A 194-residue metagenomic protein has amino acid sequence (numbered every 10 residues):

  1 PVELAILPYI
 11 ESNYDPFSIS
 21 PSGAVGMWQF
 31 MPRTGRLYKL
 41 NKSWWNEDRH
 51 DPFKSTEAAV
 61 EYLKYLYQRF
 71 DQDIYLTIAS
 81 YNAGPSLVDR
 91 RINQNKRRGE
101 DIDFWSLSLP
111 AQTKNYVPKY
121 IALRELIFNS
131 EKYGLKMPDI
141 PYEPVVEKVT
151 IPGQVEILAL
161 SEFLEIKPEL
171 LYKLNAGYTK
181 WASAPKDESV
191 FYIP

Functional and structural regions predicted by a protein language model:
P1-N13, E61-Y67: Export/targeting segments at the very N-terminus of extracytoplasmic proteins
P1-V2, P32, P168: Alpha-helix N-capping/helix-start residues
V2-Y9, V25, D73-A79: Alpha-helical scaffolds flanking conserved acidic
Y9-N13, I19, N82-S86: An acidic- and aromatic-residue-enriched active-site/binding cleft used to recognize and process polar
I10-N13, R33-G35, E125: Solvent-exposed coil/turn segments that connect beta secondary-structure elements in extracytoplasmic/periplasmic
S18-K39: Short, surface-exposed glycine/acidic/tryptophan-bearing loops
L37, K42-F70, Y75-A79, A83-P194: Extracytoplasmic and endomembrane cell-envelope/extracellular-matrix remodeling and assembly machinery
